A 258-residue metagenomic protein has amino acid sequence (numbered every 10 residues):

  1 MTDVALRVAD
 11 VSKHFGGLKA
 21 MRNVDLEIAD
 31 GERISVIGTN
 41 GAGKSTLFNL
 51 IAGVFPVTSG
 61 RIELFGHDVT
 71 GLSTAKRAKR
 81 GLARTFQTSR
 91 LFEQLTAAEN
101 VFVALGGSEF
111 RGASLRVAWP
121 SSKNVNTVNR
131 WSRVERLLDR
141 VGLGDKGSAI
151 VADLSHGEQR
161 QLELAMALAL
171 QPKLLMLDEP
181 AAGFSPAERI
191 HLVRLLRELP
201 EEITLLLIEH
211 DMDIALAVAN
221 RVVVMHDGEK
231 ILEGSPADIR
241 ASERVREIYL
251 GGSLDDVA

Functional and structural regions predicted by a protein language model:
T2-A258: Glycine-rich phosphate-binding loops of nucleotide-dependent enzymes
